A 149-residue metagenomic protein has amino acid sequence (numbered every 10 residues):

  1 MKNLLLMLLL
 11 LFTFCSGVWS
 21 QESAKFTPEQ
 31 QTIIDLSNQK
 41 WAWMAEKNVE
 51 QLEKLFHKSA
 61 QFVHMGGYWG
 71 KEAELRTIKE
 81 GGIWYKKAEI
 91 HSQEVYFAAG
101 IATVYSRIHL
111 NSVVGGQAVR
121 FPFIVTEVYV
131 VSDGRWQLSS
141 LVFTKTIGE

Functional and structural regions predicted by a protein language model:
L4-F14: Sec-dependent N-terminal signal peptides
L5, G17-L55, F97, E149: Short, low-complexity N-terminal intrinsically disordered segments enriched in polar/charged residues
K40, Q51-L52, A60, E74 (+2 more regions): Hydrophobic pocket/interface hotspot
M44, L55-W69, K79-W84: A short gly/proline-enriched turn/hairpin at secondary-structure junctions
F56, G66-G67, E94, I108-L110 (+2 more regions): A mature extracytoplasmic/lumenal domain signature
I78-Q117: Surface-exposed, charged secondary-structure patches
P122-I147: Short beta-strand edge/turn micro-motifs at domain boundaries
